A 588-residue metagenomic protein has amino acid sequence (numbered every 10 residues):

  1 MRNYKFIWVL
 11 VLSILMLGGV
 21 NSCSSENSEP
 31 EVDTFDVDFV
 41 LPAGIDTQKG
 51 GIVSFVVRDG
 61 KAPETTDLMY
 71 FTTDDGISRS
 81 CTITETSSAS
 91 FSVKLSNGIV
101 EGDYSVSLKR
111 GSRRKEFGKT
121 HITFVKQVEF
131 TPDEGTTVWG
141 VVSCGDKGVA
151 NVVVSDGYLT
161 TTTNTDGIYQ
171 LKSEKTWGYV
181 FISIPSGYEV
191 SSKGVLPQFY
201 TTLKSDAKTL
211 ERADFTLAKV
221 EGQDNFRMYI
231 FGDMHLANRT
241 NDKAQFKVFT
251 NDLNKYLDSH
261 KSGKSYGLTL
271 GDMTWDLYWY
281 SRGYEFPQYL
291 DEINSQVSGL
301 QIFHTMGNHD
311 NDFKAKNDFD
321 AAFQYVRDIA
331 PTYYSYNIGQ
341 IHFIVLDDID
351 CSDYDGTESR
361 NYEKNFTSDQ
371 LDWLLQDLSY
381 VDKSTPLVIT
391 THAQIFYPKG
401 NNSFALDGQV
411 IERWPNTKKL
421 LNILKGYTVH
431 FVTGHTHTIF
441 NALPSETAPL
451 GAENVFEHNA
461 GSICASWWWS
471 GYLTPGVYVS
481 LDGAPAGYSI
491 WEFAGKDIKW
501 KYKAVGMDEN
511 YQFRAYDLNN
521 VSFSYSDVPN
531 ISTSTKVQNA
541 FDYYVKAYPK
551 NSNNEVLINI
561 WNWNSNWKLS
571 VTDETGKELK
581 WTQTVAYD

Functional and structural regions predicted by a protein language model:
G18-S22: C-terminal motif of bacterial Sec signal peptides marking the signal peptidase cleavage site
E26-D67, K115-V128: Beta-strand/beta-sandwich contexts
E64-T66, G135-Y158: Short, ordered, surface-exposed loop/turn motifs in non-cytosolic proteins
I83-E85, Y158-S173: Short, acidic Ser/Thr/Gly-rich low-complexity loop/linker segments typical of extracellular and cell-surface proteins
E129-T137, C144-G145, G187-S281: N-terminal active-site segment of His-dependent metallophosphoesterases
E129-V138, V195-S205, T209, G232 (+5 more regions): Metal-dependent phosphoesterase/phosphodiesterase active-site architecture
C144, F215-E221, M234-A237, Y325-L406 (+1 more regions): Conserved catalytic scaffold of divalent metal-dependent phosphoesterases
V190-S192, Q198-K204, W279-V381, G408-H430 (+2 more regions): Extended active-site neighborhood of metal-dependent phosphoesterases/phosphodiesterases
